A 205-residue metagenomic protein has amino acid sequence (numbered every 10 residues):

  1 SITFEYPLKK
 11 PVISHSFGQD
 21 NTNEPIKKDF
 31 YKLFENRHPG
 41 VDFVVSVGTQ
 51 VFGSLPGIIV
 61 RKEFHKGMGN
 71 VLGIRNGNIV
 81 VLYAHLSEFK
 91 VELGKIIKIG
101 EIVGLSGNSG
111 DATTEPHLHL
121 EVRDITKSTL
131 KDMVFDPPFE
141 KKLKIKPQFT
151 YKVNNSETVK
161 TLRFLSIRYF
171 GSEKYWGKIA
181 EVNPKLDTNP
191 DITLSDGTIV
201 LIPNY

Functional and structural regions predicted by a protein language model:
S14-G53, N76, H117, D124: Short glycine/threonine/proline-enriched tight-turn/helix- or strand-capping micro-motif at secondary-structure
H38, G53-L93, A112-E121: Zn2+-dependent peptidoglycan hydrolase active-site motif and core
P39-D42, N70-R75, K95-P147: Conserved, short, structured surface segments that act as functional micro-motifs
Q50-R61, V91-S106, D196: Short, well-structured beta-strand-loop connectors
F64, I102, G107-N108, I167 (+1 more regions): Short, surface-exposed secondary-structure boundary micro-motifs
Y83, V103, T161-F170, W176-A180 (+1 more regions): Short alpha-helical segments in extracytoplasmic peptidoglycan/chitin-binding modules and envelope-associated proteins
L143-E173: Primarily a LysM-type cell-wall glycan-binding module
E173-Y205: Extracellular LysM carbohydrate-binding repeats and other cell-envelope/extracellular binding modules
